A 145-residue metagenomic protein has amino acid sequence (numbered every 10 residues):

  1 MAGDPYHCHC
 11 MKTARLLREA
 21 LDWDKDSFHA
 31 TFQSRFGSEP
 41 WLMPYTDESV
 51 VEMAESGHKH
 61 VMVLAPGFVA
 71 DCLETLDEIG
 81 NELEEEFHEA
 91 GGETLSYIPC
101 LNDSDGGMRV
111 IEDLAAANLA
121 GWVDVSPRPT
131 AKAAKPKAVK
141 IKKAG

Functional and structural regions predicted by a protein language model:
M1-G145: Extended amphipathic ligand-handling, pore-lining, and cofactor/metal-binding catalytic surfaces
